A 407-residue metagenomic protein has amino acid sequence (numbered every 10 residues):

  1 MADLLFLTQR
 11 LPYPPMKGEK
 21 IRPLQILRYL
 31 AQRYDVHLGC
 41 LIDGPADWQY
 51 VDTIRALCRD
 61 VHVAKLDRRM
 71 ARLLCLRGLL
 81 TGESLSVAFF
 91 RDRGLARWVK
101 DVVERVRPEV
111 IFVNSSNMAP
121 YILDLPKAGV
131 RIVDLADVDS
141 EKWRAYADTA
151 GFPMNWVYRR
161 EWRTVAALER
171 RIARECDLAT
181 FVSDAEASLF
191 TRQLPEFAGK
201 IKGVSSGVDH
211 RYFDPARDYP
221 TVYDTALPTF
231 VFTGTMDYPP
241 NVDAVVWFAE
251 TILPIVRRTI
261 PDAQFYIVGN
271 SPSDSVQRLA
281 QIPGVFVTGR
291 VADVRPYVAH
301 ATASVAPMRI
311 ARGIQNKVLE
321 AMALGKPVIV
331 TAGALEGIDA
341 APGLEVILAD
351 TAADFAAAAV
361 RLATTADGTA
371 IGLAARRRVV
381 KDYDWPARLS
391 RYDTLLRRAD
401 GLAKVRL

Functional and structural regions predicted by a protein language model:
M1-V63: N-terminal subdomain of nucleotide-sugar transferases
Q9, R68-F89, G129-R170, S188 (+2 more regions): Acceptor-binding helix/loop patch of EC 2.4 sugar-transfer enzymes, predominantly nucleotide-sugar-dependent
Q49-Y50, A119-I122, A166-K200: A short, active-site helix/loop in glycosyltransferases that binds the activated sugar's phosphate group
R174, L189-R192, A198-H300: Conserved catalytic-core segment of nucleotide-activated headgroup transferases in glycan assembly
D177, G284, R290, P296-G313 (+1 more regions): Acidic donor-binding loop of glycosyltransferase active sites
K317-E320, P327-T331, I347: Short hydrophobic beta-strand element within catalytic cores of glycosyltransferases and related nucleotide-activated
G343-A353, R361-A366: Conserved acidic donor-binding segment of nucleotide-sugar-dependent glycosyltransferases
D367-D382, R391: A short, well-ordered alpha-helix in the C-terminal region of glycosyltransferases
